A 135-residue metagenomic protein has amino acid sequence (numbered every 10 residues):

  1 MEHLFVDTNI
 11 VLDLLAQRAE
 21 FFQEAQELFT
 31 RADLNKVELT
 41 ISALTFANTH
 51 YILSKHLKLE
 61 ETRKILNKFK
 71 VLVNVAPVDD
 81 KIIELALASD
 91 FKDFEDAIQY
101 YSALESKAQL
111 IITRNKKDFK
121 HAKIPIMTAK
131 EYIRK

Functional and structural regions predicted by a protein language model:
M1-T40, S54-E61, H121, K135: Short, well-structured N-terminal submotif of metal-dependent ribonuclease cores
E2-H3, E27, L72, L104-K135: Acidic, PIN/NYN-like endoribonuclease modules and their adjacent C-terminal/linker elements
V6, T40-I41, P77, T113: Short beta-strand scaffold positions
V11, F46, I83, F119 (+1 more regions): A generic structural signal for short hydrophobic patches within well-formed alpha-helices
Q26, L44, I52-N74: Active-site-proximal, substrate-binding regions of enzyme catalytic domains and RNA-binding/basic surfaces
V73-K116: Active-site neighborhoods of divalent-metal-dependent phosphate/nucleic-acid chemistry enzymes
